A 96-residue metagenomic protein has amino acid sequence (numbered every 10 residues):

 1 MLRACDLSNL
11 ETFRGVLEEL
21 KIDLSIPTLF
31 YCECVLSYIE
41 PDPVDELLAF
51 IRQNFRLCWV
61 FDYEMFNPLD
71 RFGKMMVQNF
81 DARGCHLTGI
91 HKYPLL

Functional and structural regions predicted by a protein language model:
M1-L96: Alpha-helical subdomain
